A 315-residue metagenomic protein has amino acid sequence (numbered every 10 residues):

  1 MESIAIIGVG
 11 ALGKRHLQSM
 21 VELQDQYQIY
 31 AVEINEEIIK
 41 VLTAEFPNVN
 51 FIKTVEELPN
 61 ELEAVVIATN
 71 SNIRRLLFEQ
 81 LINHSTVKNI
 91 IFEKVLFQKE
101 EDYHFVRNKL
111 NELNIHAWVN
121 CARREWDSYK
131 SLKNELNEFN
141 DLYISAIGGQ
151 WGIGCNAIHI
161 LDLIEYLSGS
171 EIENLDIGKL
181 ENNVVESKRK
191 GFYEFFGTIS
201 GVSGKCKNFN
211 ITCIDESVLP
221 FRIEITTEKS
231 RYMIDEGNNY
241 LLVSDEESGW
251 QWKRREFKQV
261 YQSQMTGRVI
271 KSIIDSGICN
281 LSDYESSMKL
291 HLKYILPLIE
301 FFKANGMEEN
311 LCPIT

Functional and structural regions predicted by a protein language model:
M1-F46: N-terminal Rossmann-like dinucleotide-binding module
H16, F46, N50-K109: Beta-loop-alpha module in the N-terminal Rossmann-like domain of NAD(P)-dependent dehydrogenases, especially those
D25-Y27, S85-N89, L113-I115: A short helix->loop->beta-strand "cap" motif at the edges of active sites that frequently abuts
K53, F92, V119-C121, I177-K179: Short loop/edge segments at beta-strand edges and connector loops that shape dinucleotide/nucleotide cofactor-binding
A64-I67, N72, L96-A157, L161: A contiguous active-site-proximal alpha/beta segment in oxidoreductase catalytic domains
A64-T69, K271-T315: C-terminal helix-rich "cap/oligomerization" subdomain common to oxidoreductases
I144-P220, E285: Rossmann-like dinucleotide-binding domain that binds NAD(P)(H)
K205-R268, C279-D283: NAD(P)-dinucleotide binding in Rossmann-like oxidoreductases
